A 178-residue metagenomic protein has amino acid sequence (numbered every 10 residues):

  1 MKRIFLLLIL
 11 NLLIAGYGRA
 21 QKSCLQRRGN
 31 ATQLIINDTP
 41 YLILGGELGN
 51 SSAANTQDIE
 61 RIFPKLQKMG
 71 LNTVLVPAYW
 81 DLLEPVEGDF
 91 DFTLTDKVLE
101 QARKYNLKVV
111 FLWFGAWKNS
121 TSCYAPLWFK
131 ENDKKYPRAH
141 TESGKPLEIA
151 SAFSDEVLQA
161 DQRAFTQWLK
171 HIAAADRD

Functional and structural regions predicted by a protein language model:
M1-I4: Positively charged n-region of N-terminal signal peptides that target proteins for export
L7-L13: Bacterial N-terminal signal peptides
G16-G18: Residue-identity detector for glycine
A20-N72: N-terminal carbohydrate-binding accessory modules
G45-A54, P77-T93, E142-R163, H171: The substrate-binding groove and active-site-proximal loops of carbohydrate-active enzymes, especially glycoside
D58-K134: Aromatic-lined substrate-binding rim segments of carbohydrate-active enzymes
K104-N106, K118-D178: Active-site region of glycoside hydrolase catalytic domains
